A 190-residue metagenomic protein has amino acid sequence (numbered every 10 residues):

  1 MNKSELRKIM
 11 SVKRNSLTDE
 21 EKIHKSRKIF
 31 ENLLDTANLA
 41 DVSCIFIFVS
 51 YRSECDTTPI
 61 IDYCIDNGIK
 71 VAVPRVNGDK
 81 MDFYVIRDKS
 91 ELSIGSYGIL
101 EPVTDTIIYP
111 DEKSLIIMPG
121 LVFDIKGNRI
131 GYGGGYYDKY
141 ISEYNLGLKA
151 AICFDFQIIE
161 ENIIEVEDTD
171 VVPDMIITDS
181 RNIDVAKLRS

Functional and structural regions predicted by a protein language model:
M1-D111: N-terminal active-site beta-alpha-beta segment that forms phosphate/nucleotide-binding and substrate-recognition loops
E5, V12, D111-I116, I125-N128 (+1 more regions): Surface-exposed, charge/polar-rich loops and edge strands
V122: A short, acidic beta-alpha loop adjacent to the nucleotide-sugar donor pocket found in many GT-B and some GT-A
G133: Short polar/charged helix/loop
